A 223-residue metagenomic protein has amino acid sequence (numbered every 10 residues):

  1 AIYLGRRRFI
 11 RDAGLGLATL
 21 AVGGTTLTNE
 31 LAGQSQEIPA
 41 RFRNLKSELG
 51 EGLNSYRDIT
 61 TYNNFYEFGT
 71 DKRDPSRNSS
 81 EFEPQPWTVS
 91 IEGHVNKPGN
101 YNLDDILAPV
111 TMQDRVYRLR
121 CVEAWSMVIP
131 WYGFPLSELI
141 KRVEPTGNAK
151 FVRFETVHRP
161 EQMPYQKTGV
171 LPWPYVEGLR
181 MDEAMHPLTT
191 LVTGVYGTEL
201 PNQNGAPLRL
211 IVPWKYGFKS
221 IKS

Functional and structural regions predicted by a protein language model:
A1-R8, N29-L31: N-terminal secretory signal peptides
R6-G23, L136: N-terminal export leaders
G23-N29: C-terminal segment of classical bacterial N-terminal signal peptides
Q36-S223: Structured, non-membrane catalytic/scaffold regions adjacent to prosthetic-group chemistry
